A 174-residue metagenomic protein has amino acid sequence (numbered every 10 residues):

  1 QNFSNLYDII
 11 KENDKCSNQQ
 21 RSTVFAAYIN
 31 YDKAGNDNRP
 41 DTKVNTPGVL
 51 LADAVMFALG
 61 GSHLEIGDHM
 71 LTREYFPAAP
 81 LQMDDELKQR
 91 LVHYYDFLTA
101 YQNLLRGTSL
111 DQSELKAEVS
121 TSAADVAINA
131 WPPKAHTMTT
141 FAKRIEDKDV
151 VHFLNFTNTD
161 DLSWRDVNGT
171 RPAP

Functional and structural regions predicted by a protein language model:
Q1-A127, A142-K143: Glycan-processing catalytic domains of CAZymes
A54, D125-P174: Carbohydrate-binding surface patches
